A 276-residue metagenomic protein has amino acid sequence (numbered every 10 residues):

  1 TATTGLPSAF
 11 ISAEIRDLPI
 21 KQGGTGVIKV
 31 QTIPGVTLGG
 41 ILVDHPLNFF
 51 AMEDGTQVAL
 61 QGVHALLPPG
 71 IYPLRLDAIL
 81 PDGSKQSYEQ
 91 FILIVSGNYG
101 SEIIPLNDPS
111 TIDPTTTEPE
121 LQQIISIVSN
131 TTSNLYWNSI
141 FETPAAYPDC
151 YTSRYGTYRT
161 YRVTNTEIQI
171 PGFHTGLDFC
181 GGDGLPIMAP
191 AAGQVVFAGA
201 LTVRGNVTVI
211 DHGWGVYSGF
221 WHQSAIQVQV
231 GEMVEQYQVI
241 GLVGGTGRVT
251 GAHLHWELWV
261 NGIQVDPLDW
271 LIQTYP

Functional and structural regions predicted by a protein language model:
A2-Q90: Cationic-aromatic interfacial patches
Q31, G182, A200, Q238-V239 (+1 more regions): Short, surface-exposed secondary-structure boundary micro-motifs
I41-H45, I79-D82, A192, D211-W214 (+1 more regions): Short strand-coil-strand connectors
H64-L66, G184-L185, A200-L201, T246-R248 (+1 more regions): Short polar/acidic secondary-structure junctions
Y88-R204: Surface-exposed, glycine-biased beta-strand/turn segments
Y151, N206-H212, V216, E232-P276: Conserved, short, structured surface segments that act as functional micro-motifs
P186-V196, Q227-V243: Short, well-structured beta-strand-loop connectors
A189-Q227, A252-E257: Zn2+-dependent peptidoglycan hydrolase active-site motif and core
